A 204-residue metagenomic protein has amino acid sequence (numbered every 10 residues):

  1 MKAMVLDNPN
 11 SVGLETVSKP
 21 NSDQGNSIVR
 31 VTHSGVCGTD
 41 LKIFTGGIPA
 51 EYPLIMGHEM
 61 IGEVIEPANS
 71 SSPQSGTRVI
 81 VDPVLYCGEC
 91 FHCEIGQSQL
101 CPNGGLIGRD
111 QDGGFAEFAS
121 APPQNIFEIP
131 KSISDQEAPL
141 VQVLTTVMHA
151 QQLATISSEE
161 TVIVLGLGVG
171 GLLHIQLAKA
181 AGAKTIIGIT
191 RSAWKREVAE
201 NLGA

Functional and structural regions predicted by a protein language model:
K2, N26-I28, R78, T161 (+1 more regions): Residues that mark the start of a beta-strand
D7, S18-K19, E51-G57, I107-Q111: Short Gly/Pro-enriched turn/cap motifs at secondary-structure boundaries
N8-N10, D23: Residue-level recognition of beta-strand termini and adjacent short loop/turns
P20-S34, T45-F91, P130-S132: Glycine-rich beta-strand-centered segment in the early N-terminal region that forms part of a ligand/cofactor-binding
T39-I43: Cytochrome P450 core scaffold surrounding the K-helix E-X-X-R motif and the conserved "meander" helix-loop region
E59, T77-R78, H92, F118 (+2 more regions): Residue-level marker of beta-strand positions
C87-L165: NAD(P)H dinucleotide-binding glycine-rich loop of Rossmann-like/cofactor-binding domains, especially the beta1-alpha1
I133-A204: Mid-domain Rossmann-like dinucleotide-binding core that forms the NAD(H)/NADP(H) cofactor-binding site
